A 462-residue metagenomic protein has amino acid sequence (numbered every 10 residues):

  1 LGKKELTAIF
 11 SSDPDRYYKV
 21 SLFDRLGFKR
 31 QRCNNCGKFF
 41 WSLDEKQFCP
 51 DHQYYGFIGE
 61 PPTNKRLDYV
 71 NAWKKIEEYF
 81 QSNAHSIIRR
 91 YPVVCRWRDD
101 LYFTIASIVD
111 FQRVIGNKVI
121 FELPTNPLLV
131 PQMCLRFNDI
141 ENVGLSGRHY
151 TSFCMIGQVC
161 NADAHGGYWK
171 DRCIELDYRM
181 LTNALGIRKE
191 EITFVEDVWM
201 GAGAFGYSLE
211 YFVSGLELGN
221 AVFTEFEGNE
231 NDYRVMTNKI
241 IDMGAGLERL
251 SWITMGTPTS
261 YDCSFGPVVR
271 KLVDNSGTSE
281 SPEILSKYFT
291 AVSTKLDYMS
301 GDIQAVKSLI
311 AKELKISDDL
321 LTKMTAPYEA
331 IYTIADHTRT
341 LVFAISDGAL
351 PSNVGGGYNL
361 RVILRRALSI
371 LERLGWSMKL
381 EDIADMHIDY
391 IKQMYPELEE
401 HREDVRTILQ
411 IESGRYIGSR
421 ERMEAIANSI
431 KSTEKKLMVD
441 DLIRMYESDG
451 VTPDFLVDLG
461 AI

Functional and structural regions predicted by a protein language model:
L1-F28: A broadly conserved sequence feature marking short terminus-proximal activation segments in nucleic acid-centric
Y17-D24, C33-W41, Y91: Short, intrinsically disordered, charge-biased short linear motifs at domain edges
F28-Q31, E45-K46: Residues immediately within or flanking Cys/His clusters that coordinate Zn2+ in small zinc-binding modules
L43-F57: Cysteine-rich micro-motifs
F57-R361, L371-D385, E412-S413, I417-S419: Structured aminoacyl-transfer and RNA-binding surfaces used for tRNA recognition/handling in the translation apparatus
A367: Aromatic/basic-lined ligand-recognition segments that form π-stacking hydrophobic pockets flanked by Lys/Arg to engage
L371-W376, I408-I462: Extended, domain-scale alpha-helical bundle/helix-rich regions
S377-I417, E424-A425: Feature 926 captures the class I aminoacyl-tRNA synthetase adenylation module centered on the KMSKS loop
